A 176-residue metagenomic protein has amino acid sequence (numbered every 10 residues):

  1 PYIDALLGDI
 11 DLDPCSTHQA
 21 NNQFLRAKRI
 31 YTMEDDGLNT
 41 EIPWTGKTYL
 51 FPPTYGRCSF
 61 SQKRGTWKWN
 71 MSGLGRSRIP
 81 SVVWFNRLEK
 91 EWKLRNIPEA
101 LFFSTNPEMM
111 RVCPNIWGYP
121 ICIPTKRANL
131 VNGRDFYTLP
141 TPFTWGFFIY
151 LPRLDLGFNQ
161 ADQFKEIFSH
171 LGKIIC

Functional and structural regions predicted by a protein language model:
P1-C176: Class I S-adenosyl-L-methionine-dependent methyltransferase catalytic core
